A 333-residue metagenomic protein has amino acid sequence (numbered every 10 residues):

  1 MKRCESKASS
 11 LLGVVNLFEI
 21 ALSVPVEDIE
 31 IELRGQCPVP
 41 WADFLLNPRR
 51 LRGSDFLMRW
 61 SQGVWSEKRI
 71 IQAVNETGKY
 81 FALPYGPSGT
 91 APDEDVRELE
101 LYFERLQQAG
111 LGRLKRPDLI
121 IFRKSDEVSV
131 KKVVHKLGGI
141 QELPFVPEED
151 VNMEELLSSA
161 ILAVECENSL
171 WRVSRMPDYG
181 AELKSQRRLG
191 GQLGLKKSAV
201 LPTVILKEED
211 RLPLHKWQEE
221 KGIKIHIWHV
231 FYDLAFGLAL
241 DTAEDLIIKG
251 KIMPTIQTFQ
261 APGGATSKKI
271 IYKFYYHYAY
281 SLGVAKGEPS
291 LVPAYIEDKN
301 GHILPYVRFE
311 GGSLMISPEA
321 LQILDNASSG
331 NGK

Functional and structural regions predicted by a protein language model:
M1-D43, E148-N152, D178-L201, E209-K333: Non-catalytic C-terminal interaction segments of nucleic acid-processing enzymes
M1-K115: Interdomain/boundary linker segments immediately adjacent to catalytic/signaling cores
G53-M58, V173, G191-I205: Surface-exposed cleft-lining segments at the edges of enzyme active sites
Q62-S66, I205-D210: Soluble or luminal CAZymes and related metallo-dependent hydrolases
I70, V74, P117-K197: Conserved catalytic cores of phosphodiester-cleaving nucleases, focusing on short active-site segments
A82-Y85, A163-E165, I225-V230: A structural signal for short, well-ordered beta-strand segments and their strand-loop junctions that often border
G89-A91, S169-W171, Y232-A235: Short, solvent-exposed loop/turn segments at secondary-structure junctions
G110-R113, M153-L157, Q218: Short, charge-rich binding segments
